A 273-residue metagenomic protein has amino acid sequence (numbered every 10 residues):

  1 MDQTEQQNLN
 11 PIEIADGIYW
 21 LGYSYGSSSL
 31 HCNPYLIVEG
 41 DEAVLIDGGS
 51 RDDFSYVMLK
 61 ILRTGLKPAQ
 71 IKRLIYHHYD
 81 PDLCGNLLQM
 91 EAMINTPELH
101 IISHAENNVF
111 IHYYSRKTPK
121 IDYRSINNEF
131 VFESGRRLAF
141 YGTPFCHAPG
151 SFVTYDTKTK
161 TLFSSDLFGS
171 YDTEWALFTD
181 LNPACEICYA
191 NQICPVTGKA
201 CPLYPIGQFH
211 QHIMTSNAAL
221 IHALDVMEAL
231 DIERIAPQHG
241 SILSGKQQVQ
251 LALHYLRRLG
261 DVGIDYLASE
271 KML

Functional and structural regions predicted by a protein language model:
T4-T64, V153-D156, K160-S164: Conserved beta-strand hairpin/beta-sheet module of binuclear metal-dependent hydrolase folds, prominently
E13, T96-S151, T215, A219-H222: Metallo-beta-lactamase
W20-G26, H77-Y79, L138-P144, Q211-T215: Short, flexible loop segments at the rims of nucleotide/cofactor-binding pockets, characterized by
V44-D47, R73-Y76, A139-F140: Short catalytic-loop micro-motif centered on adjacent basic/acidic residues
S50-R51, P81, G169, I242: Short, glycine/acidic-enriched loop or turn micro-motifs at the edges of active sites
D53-I101: Active-site metal-binding motif and surrounding structural segment of the metallo-beta-lactamase
R137, F145-P237, S241-K246: Metallo-beta-lactamase
D231-L273: Binuclear metal-ion centers of metallo-dependent hydrolases, dominated by the metallo-beta-lactamase
